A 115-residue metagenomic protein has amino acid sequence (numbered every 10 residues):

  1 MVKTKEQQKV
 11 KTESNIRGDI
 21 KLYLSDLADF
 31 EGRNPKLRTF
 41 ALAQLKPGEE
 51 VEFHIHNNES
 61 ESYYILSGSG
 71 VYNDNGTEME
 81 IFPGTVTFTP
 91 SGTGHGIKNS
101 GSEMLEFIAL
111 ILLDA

Functional and structural regions predicted by a protein language model:
M1-R38, E52: A short, N-terminal "cap"/entry segment at the start of jelly-roll beta-barrel domains of the cupin/DSBH fold
S25-D29, A41-N57, S91: Conserved short histidine dyad/triad with adjacent acidic residue
L42, S62, G76-E80: Short, surface-exposed secondary-structure edge patches
Q44-K46, I55-Y72: Short, conserved beta-strand element in jelly-roll/cupin
P47, N58-E59, T77, T93-G94 (+1 more regions): A generic "binding-loop/recognition-motif" signal
F53, Y72-N73, T89, H95-S102: Short beta-strand His + acidic residue motifs that chelate non-heme Fe in jelly-roll/DSBH and cupin folds
T77-S91: Short acidic-glycine-tyrosine-enriched beta hairpin
F88, E103-A115: A short hydrophobic beta-strand segment most commonly corresponding to one strand of the jelly-roll/cupin
